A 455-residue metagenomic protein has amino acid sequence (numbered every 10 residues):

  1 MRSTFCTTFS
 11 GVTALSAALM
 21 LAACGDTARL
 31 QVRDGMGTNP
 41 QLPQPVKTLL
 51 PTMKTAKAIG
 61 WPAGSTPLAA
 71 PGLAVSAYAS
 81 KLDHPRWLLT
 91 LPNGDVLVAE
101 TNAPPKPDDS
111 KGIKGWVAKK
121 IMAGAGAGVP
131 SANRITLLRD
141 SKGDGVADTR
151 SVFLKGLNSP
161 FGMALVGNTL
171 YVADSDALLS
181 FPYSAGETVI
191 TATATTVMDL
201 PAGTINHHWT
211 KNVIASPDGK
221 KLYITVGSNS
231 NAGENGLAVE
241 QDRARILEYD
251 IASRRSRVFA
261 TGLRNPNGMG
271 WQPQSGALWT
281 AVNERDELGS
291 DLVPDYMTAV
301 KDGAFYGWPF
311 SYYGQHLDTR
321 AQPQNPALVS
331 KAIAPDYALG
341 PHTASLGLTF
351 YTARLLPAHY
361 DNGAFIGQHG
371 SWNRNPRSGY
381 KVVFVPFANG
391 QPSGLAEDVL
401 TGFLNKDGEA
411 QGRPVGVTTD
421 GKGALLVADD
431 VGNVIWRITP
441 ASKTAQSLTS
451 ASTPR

Functional and structural regions predicted by a protein language model:
M20-A23: C-terminal motif of bacterial Sec signal peptides marking the signal peptidase cleavage site
G25-A69, P107-D109, G115-G126, P130-A132 (+8 more regions): Beta-propeller domain segments
A79-L82, S151-L157, V197-I205, V258-G262 (+3 more regions): Surface loop/turn motifs at the tips and blade-to-blade linkers of beta-strand repeat domains
L91-G94, L165-G167, A215-G219, Q272-S275 (+2 more regions): Residue-level detector of Asp-centered blade-edge/turn motifs that repeat once per structural unit in beta-propeller
N93-V146, G186: Beta-propeller domains
D95-L97, T169-V172, L179, K221-T225 (+3 more regions): Conserved beta-propeller blade signature
T101-A103, S175-A177, Y183, G227-N229 (+4 more regions): Short loop/turn segments immediately following the C-termini of beta-strands
V146-T169, D174-S216, N231: Asp-box/WD-like beta-propeller blade repeats and closely related beta-sheet repeat scaffolds
